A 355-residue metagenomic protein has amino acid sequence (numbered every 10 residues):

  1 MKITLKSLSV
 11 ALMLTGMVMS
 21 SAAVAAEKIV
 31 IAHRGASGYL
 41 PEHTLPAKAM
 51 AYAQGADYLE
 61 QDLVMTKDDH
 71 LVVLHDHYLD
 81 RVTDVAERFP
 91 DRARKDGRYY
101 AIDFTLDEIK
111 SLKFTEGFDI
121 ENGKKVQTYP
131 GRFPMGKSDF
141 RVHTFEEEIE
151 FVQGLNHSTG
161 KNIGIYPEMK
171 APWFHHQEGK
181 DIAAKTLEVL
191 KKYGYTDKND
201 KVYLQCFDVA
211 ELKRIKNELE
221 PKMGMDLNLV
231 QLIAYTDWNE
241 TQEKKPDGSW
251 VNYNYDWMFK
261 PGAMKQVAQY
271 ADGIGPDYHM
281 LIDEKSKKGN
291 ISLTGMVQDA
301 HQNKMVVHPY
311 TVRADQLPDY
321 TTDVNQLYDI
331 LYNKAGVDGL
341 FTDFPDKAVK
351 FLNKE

Functional and structural regions predicted by a protein language model:
M1-A25: Gram-negative bacterial Sec-dependent N-terminal signal peptides
A23-E355: Phosphate-group recognition and catalysis centered on beta-loop-alpha active-site segments
